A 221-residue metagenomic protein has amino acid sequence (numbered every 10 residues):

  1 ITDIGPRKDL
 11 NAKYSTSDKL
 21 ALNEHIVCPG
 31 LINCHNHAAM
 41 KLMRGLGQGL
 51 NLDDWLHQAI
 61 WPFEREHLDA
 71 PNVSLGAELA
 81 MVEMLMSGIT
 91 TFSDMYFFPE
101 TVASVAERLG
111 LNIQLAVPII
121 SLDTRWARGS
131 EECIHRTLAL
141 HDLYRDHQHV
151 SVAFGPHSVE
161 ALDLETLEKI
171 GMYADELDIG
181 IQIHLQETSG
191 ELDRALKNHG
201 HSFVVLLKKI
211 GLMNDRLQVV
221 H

Functional and structural regions predicted by a protein language model:
I1, H35, G88, H184 (+1 more regions): Residue-level signal for inorganic ion chemistry
I1-C28: Histidine-rich, glycine-flanked metal-binding segment
P6-R7, I32, R44: Residue-level structural signal for beta-strand termini and adjacent loop
D18-L20, I32, Q114: Hydrophobic/aromatic beta-strand patches that form the interior of the parallel beta-sheet core in alpha/beta enzyme
I26, R44-G110, C133-D146: Alpha-helical scaffold segments that flank or form the walls of functional sites
G30-K41, G180-S189: Histidine-centered catalytic micro-motifs
D94, V220-H221: Small/polar loops that bind or transfer phosphate-bearing groups
T101-V220: Metal-coordinating catalytic core of metallo-dependent amide/deamination hydrolases
